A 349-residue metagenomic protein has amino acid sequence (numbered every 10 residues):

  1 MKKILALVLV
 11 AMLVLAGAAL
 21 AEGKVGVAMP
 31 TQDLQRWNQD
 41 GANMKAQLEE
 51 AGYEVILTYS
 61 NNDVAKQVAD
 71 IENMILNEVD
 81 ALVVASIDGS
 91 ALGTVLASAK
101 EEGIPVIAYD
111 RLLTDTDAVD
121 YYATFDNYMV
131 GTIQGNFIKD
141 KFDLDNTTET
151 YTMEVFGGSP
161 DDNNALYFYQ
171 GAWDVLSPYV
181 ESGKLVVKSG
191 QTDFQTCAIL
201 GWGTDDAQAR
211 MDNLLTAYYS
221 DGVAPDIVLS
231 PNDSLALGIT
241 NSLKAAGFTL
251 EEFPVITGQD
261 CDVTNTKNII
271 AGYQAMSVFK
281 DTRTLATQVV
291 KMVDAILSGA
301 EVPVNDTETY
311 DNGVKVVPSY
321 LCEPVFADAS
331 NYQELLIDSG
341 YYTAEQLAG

Functional and structural regions predicted by a protein language model:
M1-K2, R111: Accessible peptide chain termini
K3-A21: Sec-dependent N-terminal signal peptides of Gram-positive bacterial secreted proteins and lipoproteins
L20-G349: A residue-level marker of the well-folded mature domains of exported/periplasmic proteins
